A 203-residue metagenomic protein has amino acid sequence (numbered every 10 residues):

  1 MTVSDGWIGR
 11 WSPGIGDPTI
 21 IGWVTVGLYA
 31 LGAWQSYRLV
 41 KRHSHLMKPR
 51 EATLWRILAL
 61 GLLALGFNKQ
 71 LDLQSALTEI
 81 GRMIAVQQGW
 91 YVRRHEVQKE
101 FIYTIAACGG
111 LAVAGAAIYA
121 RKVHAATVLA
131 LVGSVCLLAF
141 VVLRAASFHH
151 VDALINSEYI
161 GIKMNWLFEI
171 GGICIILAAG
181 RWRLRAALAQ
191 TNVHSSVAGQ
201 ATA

Functional and structural regions predicted by a protein language model:
M1-G9: Membrane-proximal N-terminal segments immediately preceding the first transmembrane helix
I8-V123, T127-G161, W166-Q190: Terminal, non-globular segments
L188-A203: Short, highly charged, low-complexity non-transmembrane loops/tails of multi-pass membrane proteins
